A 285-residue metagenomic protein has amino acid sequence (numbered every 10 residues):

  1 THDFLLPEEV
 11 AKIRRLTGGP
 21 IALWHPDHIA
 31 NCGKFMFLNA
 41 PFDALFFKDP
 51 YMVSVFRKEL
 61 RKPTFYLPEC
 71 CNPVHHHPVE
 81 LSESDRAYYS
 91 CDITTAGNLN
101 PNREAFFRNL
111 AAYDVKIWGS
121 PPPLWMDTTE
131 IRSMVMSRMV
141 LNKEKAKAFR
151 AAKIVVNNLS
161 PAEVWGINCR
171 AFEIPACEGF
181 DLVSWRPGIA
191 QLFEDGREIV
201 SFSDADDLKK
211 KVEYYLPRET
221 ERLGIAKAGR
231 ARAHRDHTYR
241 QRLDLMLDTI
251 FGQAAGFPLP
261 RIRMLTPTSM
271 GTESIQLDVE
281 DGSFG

Functional and structural regions predicted by a protein language model:
T1-E9, M36, A40-D195, Q253 (+3 more regions): Nucleotide-sugar donor-binding catalytic core of glycosyltransferases
I13-H28: Active-site proximal beta-strand in glycosyltransferases
W24-P26, T95-N98, I199: Short hydrophobic "strand-cap" motifs at the C-terminus of beta-strands
I199-A205, Y215-E219: Conserved acidic donor-binding segment of nucleotide-sugar-dependent glycosyltransferases
L208: Catalytic phosphate/metal-binding cores of nucleic-acid and nucleotide-processing enzymes, i.e., regions that mediate
K211-G285: C-terminal amphipathic helix plus adjacent low-complexity, charged tail appended to glycosyltransferase catalytic
